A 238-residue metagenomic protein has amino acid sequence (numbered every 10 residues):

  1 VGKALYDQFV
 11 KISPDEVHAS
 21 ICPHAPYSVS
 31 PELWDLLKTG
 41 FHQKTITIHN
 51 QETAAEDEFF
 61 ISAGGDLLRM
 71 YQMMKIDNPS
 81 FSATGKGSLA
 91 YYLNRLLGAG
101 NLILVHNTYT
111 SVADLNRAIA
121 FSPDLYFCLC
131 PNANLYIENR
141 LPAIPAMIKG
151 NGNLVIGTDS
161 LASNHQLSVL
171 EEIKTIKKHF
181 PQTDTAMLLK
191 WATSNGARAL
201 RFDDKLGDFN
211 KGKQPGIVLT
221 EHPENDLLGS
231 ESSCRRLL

Functional and structural regions predicted by a protein language model:
G2-Y126, E138-L154, D204: Histidine/acidic residue-rich metal-binding segments in metalloenzymes
A25, H49-N50, N132-A133, D159-S160: Active-site metal-binding loops of divalent metal-dependent hydrolases
T53-A55, N134-Y136, A162-N164: Short gly/pro/ser/thr-enriched loop/turn and capping motifs at secondary-structure boundaries
L68-R69, L97, L129-P131, R140-H222: His/Asp/Glu-enriched, well-ordered alpha-helical/loop segment that forms or immediately abuts the divalent-metal
R140-L141, E231-S233: Composition- and surface-driven signal marking solvent-exposed, interaction-prone regions in large proteins
E224-S230: Short, Lys/Arg- and Gly-enriched loop/turn segments at beta-strand edges
R235-L238: Short peripheral tails and domain-boundary helices/loops at the edges of structured domains
